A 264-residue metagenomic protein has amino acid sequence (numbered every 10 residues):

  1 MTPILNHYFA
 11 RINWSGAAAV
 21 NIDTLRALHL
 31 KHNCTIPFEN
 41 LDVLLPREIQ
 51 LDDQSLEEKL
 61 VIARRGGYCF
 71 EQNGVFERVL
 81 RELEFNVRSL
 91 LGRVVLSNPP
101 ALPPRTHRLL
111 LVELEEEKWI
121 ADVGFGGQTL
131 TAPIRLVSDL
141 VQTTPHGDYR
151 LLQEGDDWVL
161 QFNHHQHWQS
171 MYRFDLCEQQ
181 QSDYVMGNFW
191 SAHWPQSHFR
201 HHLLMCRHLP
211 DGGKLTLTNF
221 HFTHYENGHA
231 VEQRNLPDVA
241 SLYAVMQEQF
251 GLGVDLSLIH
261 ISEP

Functional and structural regions predicted by a protein language model:
M1-R64: Secondary-structure boundary elements
I4, V75, S241-L242: Short Gly/charged-rich anion-binding patches and loops
R11, E82, E248-Q249: Residues at alpha-helix termini
G74, R78-T144, D148: Hydrophobic/aromatic-rich core segments of domains that either
E154-G251: Acidic/His-leaning functional-site neighborhoods
S257-P264: Residue-level detector of conserved catalytic or cofactor/ligand-binding positions in enzyme active sites
